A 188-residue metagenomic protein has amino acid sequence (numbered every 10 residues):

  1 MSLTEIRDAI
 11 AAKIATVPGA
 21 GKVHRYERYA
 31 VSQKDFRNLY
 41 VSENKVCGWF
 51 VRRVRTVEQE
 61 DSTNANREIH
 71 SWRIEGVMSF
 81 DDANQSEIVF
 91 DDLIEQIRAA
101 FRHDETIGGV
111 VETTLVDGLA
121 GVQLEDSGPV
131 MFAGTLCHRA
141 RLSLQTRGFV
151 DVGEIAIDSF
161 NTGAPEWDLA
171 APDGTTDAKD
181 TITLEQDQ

Functional and structural regions predicted by a protein language model:
M1-S42, R53-Q188: Charged, amphipathic alpha-helical segments and their flanking helix caps
K45-V51: A short glycine-rich, His/Asp/Glu-containing loop-to-beta-strand
